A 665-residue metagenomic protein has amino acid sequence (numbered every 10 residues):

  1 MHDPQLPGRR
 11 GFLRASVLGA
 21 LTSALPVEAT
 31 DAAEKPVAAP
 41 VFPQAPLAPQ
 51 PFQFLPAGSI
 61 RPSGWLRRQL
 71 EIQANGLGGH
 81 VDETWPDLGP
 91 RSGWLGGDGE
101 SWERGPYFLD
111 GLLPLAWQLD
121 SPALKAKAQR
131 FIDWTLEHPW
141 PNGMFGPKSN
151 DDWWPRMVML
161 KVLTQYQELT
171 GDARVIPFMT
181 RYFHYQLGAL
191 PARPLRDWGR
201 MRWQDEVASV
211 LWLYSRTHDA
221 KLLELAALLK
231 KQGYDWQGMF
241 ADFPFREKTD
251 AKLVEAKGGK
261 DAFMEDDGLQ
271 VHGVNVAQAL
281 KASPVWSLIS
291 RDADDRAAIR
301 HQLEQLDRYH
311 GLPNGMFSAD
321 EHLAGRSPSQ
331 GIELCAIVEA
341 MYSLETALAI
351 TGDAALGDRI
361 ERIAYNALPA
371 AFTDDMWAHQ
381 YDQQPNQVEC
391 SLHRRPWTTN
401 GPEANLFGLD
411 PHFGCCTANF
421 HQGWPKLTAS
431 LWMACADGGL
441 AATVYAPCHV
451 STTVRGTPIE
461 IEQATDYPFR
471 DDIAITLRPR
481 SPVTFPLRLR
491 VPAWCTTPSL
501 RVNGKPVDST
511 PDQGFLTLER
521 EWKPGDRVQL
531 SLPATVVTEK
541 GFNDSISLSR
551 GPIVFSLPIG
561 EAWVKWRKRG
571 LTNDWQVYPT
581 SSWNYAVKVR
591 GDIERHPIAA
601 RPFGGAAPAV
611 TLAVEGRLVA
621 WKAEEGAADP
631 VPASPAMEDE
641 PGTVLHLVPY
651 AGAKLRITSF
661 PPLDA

Functional and structural regions predicted by a protein language model:
M1-G11, A15-S23, D31: N-terminal secretory signal peptides
K35, I299, D358-N366, A371-T476 (+3 more regions): C-terminal beta-rich recognition modules with glycine/proline-rich loops and embedded aromatic residues
P36-P122, R156-L169, W203-K221, L225 (+2 more regions): Aromatic (Trp/Tyr) and acidic
P62-L95, A126-M144, P177-P194, E224-F243 (+3 more regions): Long, well-ordered core segments of solenoidal/helical folds
W198, Q237-H272: A surface-exposed regulatory interaction patch that couples sensing to output across bacterial transport/metabolic
T484-V502: Beta-strand-rich binding/interaction modules
L487-R488, L518-P533: C-terminal beta-strand-rich structural cap/linker in extracellular carbohydrate-active enzymes
R501-K505, G551: Short strand-turn-strand beta-turns centered on an Asx-Gly dipeptide
